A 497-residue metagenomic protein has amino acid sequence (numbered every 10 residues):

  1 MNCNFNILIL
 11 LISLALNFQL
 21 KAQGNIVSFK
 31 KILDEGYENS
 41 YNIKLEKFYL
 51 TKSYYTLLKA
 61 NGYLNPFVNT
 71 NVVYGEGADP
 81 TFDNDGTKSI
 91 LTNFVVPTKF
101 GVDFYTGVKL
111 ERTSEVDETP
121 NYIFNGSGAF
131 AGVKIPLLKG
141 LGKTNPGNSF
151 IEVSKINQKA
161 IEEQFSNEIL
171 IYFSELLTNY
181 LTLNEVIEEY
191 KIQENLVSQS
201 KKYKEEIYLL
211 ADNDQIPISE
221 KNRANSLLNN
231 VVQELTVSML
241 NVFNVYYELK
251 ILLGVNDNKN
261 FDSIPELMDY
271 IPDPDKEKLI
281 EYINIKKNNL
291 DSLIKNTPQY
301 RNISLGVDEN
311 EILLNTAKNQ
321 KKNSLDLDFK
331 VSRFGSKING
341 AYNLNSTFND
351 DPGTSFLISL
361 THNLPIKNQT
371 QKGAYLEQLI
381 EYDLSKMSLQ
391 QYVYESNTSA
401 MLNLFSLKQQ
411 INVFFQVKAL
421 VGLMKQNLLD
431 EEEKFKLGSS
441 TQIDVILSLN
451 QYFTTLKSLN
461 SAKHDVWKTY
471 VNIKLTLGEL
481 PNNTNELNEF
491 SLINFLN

Functional and structural regions predicted by a protein language model:
I9-N17: Bacterial N-terminal signal peptides
A22-S89, L138-S149, V153-K155, I169 (+8 more regions): Bacterial Sec-pathway N-terminal export signals of envelope proteins
L33, I43-A60, E168-Q193, L227 (+5 more regions): Amphipathic alpha-helical coiled-coil segments
D34-K44, Y54-P66, T81, T92-N121 (+6 more regions): A glycine-/polar-enriched beta->alpha junction
V68-E76, T106-R112, L327-R333: Transmembrane beta-barrel strands of outer-membrane/channel proteins
E76, T113-E115, S292, G340-S346: Extracytoplasmic loops and strand-loop junctions of Gram-negative outer membrane beta-barrel proteins
T87-S89, G126-G128, T178, S324 (+1 more regions): Transmembrane beta-barrel architecture of outer-membrane proteins
E162-S292, S406, Q410-V413, Q451-F453 (+2 more regions): Periplasmic alpha-helical coiled-coil/stalk elements that build and connect Gram-negative outer-membrane
